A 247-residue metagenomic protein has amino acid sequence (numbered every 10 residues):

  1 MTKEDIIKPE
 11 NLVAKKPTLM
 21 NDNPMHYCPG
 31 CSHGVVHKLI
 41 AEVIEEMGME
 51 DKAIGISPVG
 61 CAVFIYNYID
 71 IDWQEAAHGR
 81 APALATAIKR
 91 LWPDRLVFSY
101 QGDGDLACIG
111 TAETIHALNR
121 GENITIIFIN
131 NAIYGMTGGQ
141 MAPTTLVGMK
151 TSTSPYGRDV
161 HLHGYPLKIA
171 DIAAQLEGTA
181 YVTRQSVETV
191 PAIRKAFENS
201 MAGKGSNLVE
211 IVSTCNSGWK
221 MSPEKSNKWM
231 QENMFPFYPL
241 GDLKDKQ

Functional and structural regions predicted by a protein language model:
M1-V13, D22, I211-Q247: Flexible, low-complexity linker and terminal segments
K8, P17-A77: Active-site diphosphate/adenylate-binding microenvironment
K15, A142-G203: Conserved thiamine diphosphate
N23, M49-A53, W92-V97, N119-T125 (+3 more regions): Short coil/turn connectors at secondary-structure junctions
Y27-P29, S99-Q101, A180-S186, L208: Short catalytic-loop micro-motif centered on adjacent basic/acidic residues
V59-C61, N131-I133, T189, V212-G218: Glycine-rich beta-alpha junction loops
V59-G135: Thiamine diphosphate
I71-Q74, A117, A142-L146, S200 (+1 more regions): Short, hinge-like loop/turn segments at secondary-structure boundaries
